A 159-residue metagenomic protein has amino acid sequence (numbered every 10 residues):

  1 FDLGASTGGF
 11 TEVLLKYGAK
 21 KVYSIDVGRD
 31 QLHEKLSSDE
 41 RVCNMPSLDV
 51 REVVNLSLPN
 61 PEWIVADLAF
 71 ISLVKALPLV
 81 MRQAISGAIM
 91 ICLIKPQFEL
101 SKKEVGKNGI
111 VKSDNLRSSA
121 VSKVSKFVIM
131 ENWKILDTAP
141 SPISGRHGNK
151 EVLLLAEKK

Functional and structural regions predicted by a protein language model:
F1-S6: Conserved class I S-adenosyl-L-methionine
V13-K21: Conserved S-adenosyl-L-methionine
K20-K75: S-adenosyl-L-methionine
V74-I91: A short glycine-rich, Lys/Arg-flanked "PGG" loop and its adjoining helix->strand segment in the class I
G87-S101: Conserved beta-strand signature within the Rossmann-like core of class I S-adenosyl-L-methionine
Q97-T138: C-terminal substrate-binding/active-site "lid" region of AdoMet-derived donor-dependent transferases
I143-K159: Core SAM-dependent methyltransferase catalytic element
